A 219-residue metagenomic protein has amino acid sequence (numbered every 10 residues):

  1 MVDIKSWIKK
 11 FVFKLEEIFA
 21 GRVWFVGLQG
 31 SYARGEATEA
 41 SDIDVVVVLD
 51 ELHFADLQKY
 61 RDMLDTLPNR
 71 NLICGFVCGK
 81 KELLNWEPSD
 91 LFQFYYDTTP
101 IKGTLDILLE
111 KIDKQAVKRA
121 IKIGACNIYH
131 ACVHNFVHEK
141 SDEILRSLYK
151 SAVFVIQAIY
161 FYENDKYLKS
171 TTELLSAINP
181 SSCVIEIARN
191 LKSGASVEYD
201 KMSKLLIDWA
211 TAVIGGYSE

Functional and structural regions predicted by a protein language model:
M1-I18, R34-A40, V46-P88: Metal-dependent nucleotidyltransferase catalytic core
V23-Y32: Short gly/ser-rich loop at a beta-strand->alpha-helix junction or flexible surface loop bordering the NTP-binding
L49, A55, K102-I112: Short, polar/flexible loop-turn hinges at active-site or ligand-entry regions and domain interfaces
Q93-I101: Compact structured core domains
L108-E219: Conserved nucleotidyltransferase catalytic core and NTase-mimicking acidic/glycine-rich helix/loop elements in nucleic
